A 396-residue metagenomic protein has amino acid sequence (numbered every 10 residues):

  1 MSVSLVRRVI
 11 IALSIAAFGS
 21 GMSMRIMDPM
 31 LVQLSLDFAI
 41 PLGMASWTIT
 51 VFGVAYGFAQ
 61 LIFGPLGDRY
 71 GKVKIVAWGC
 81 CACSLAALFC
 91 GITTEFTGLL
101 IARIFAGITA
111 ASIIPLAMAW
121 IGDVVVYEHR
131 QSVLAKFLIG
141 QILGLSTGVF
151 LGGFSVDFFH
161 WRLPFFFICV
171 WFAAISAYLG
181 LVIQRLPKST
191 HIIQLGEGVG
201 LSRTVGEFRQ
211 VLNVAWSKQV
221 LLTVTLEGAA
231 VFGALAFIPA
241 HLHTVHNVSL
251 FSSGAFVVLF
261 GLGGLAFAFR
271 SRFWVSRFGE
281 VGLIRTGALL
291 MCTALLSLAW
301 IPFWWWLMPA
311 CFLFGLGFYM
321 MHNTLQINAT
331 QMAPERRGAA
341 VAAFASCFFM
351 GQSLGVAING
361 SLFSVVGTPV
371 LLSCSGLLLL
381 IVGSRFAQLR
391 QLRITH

Functional and structural regions predicted by a protein language model:
S2, Q184-V220: Juxtamembrane intracellular "pre-TM" segments in multi-pass secondary transporters
A39, G71, I92-G98, T109 (+2 more regions): Helix-breaking motifs and short loop linkers at transmembrane-helix boundaries and internal kinks in secondary membrane
F58-T94: Conserved MFS/SLC helix-loop-helix module at the cytosolic interface between two early adjacent transmembrane helices
Q60-G71, F267-G279, F363: Helix-to-loop junctions at the C-terminal end of transmembrane segments in multipass secondary transporters
A82, A86, T97-F105, W305-L313: Paired small-residue
G98, V126-Y127, K136-I183: Helix-loop-helix hairpin linking two adjacent transmembrane segments in secondary transporters
A102-G140: Cytoplasmic helix-loop-helix junction between adjacent transmembrane helices in 12-TM secondary transporters
V281-L325: C-terminal transmembrane helical hairpin of 12-TM major facilitator-type secondary transporters
